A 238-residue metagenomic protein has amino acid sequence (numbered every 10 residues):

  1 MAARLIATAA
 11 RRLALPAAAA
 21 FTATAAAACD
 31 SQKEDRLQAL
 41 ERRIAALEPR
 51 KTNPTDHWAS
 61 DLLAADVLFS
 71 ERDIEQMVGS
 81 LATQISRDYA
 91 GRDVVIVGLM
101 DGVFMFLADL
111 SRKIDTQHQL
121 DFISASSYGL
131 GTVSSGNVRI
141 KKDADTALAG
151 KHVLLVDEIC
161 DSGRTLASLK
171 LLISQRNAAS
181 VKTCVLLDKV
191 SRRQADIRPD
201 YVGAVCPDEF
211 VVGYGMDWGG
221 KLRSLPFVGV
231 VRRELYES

Functional and structural regions predicted by a protein language model:
A3-S238: PRPP-associated nucleotide enzymes
